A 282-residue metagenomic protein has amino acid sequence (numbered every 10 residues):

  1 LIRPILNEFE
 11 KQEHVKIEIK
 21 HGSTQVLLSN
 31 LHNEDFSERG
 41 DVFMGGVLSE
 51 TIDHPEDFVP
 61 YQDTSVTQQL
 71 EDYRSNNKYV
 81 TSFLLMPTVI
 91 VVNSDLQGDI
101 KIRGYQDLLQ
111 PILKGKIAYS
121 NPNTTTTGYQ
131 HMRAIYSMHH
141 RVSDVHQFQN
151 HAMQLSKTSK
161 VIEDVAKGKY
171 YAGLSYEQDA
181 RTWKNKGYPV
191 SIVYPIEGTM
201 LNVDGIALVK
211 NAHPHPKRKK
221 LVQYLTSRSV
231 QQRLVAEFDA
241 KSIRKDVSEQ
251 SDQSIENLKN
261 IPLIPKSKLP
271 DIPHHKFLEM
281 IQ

Functional and structural regions predicted by a protein language model:
L1-K16: Short, polar/charged alpha-helical segment
L1-R3, G22-V26, H32, E38-Y170: Extracytoplasmic ligand-binding site segments that recognize negatively charged/polar headgroups
S49-H54, Y171-P189: A ligand-binding cleft/hinge motif common to bilobed small-molecule-binding domains
D72, M86, H146-F148, Q154-L155 (+2 more regions): Periplasmic-binding protein-like
V89-L96, R133, N202-K217, R233-L234: A bilobed periplasmic-binding-protein/Venus flytrap-type ligand-binding module shared by bacterial periplasmic
L109, M132, Y136, I162 (+4 more regions): Non-transmembrane alpha-helical segments in soluble domains of secreted/periplasmic/extracellular proteins
V209-P265: Mature extracytoplasmic/periplasmic domains
L263-Q282: Conserved C-terminal helix/tail region of periplasmic/extracytoplasmic solute-binding proteins
